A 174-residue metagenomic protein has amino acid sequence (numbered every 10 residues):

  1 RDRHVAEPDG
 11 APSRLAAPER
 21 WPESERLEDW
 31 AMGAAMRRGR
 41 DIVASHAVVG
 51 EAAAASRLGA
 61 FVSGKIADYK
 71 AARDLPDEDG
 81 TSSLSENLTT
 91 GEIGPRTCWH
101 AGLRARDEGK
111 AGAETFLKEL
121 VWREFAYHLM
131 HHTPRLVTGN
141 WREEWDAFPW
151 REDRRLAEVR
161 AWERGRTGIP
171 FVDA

Functional and structural regions predicted by a protein language model:
R1-E144: Glycine/tryptophan-enriched, flexible segments
G139-R151, A157-E163: Conserved oxyanion/phosphate-binding beta-strand-loop segments in alpha/beta enzyme cores
R160, R164-A174: Helix-hairpin-helix/helix-loop-helix acidic hairpins
